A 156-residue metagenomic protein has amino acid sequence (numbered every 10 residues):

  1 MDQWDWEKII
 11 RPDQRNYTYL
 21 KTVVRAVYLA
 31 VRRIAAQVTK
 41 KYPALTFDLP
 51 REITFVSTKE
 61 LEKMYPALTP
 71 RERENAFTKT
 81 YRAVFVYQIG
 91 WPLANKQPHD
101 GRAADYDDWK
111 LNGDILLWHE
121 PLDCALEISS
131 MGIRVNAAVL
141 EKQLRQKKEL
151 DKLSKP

Functional and structural regions predicted by a protein language model:
M1-R11: Residues forming anionic-ligand binding surfaces in small-molecule and nucleic-acid pockets of primarily soluble enzymes
I10-T18: Inter-helical turn/loop segments and adjacent helix faces that build the functional surface of alpha-helical bundle
R11, R32, W91: Residue-level marker of positions within ordered structural domains that often coincide with functionally constrained
T18-A35: Long, well-ordered alpha-helical scaffolding segments within enzyme catalytic domains, especially pronounced
Y19-T22, K40-L45, E120-C124, K152-K155: Low-complexity, flexible helical/coil segments
R32-L68: Alpha-helical scaffold segments that mediate packing/assembly in large oligomeric complexes
L61-P156: A translation/RNA-centric and nucleic-acid-associated enzymatic feature enriched in Class II aminoacyl-tRNA synthetases
